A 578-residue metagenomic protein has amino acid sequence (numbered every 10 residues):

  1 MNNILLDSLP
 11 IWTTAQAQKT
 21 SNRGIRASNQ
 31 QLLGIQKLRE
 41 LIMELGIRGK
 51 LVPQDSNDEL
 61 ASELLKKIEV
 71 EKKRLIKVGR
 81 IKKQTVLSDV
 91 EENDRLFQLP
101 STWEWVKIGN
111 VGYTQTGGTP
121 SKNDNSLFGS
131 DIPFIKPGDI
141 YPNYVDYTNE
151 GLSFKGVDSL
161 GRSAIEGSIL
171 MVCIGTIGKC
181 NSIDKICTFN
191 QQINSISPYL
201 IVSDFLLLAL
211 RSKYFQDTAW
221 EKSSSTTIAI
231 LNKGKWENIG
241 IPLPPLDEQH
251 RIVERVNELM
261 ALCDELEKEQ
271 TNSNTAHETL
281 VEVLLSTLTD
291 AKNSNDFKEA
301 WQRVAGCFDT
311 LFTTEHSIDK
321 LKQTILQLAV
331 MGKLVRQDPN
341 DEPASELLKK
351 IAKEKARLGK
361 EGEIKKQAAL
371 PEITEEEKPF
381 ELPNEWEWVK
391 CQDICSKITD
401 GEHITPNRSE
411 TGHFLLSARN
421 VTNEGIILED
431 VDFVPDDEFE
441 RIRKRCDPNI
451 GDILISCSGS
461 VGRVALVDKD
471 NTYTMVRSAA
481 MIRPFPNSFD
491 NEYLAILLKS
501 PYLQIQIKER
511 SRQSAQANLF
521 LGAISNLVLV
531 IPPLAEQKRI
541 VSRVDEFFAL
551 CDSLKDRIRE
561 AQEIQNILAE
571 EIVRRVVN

Functional and structural regions predicted by a protein language model:
S8, N22-S28, L32, R39-L41 (+11 more regions): Non-catalytic DNA-recognition/assembly elements of restriction-modification systems
E59-E63, E342-E346: Terminal amphipathic helices with adjacent charged low-complexity linkers/tails
D89-D94, G109-D124, G138-E166, D184 (+5 more regions): Sequence-specific dsDNA recognition surfaces
N123-I132, Y144-S153, G161-I165, K179-Q191 (+12 more regions): Short, surface-exposed loop/turn microsegments at beta-strand edges and helix-strand junctions
M171-V172, S456: A generic structural signal for residues embedded in beta-strands
C187-N194, D204, S225-L243, C457 (+3 more regions): A short glycine-rich beta-alpha junction/loop motif
